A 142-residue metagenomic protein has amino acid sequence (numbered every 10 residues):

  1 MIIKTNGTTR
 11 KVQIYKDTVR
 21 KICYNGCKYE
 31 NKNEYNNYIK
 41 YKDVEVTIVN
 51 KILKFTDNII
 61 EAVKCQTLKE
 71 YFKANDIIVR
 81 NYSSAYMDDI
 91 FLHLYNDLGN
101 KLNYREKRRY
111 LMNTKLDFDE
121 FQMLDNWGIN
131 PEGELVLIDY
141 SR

Functional and structural regions predicted by a protein language model:
I2-N50, F55-D57: ATP-binding glycine-rich loop module of kinase domains
I14, I22, A62-K64, I129: Conserved hydrophobic "DFG−1" position in protein kinase catalytic cores
V19-R20, I60, G133-L135: Hydrophobic residues embedded in beta-strands of well-ordered beta-sheets
C23-G26, V63-T67, D139-R142: Secondary-structure transition/turn motif
E30-N31, R105-R109: Short, basic/low-complexity N-terminal boundary segments at the transition from targeting/disordered tails
K42-Y104: Conserved structural core of kinase catalytic domains
R108-F118: Protein kinase catalytic-loop region centered on the HRD/HxD motif
D117-R142: Catalytic activation segment of kinase domains across protein kinase-like and atypical kinase folds
